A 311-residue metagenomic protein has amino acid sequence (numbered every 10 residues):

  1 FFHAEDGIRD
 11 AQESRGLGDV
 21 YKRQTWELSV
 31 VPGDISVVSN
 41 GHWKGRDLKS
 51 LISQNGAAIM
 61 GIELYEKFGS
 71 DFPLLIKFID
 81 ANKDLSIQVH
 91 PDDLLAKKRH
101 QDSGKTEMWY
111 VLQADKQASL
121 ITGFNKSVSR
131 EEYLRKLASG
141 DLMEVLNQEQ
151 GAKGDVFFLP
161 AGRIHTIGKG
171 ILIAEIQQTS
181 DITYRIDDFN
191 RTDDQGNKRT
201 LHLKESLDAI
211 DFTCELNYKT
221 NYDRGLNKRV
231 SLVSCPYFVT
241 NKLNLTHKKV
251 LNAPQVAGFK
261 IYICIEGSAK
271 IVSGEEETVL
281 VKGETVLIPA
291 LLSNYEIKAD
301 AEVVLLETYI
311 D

Functional and structural regions predicted by a protein language model:
F1-Y21: Single conserved hydrophobic/aromatic residue that forms the stacking wall/gate of nucleotide- or nucleobase-binding
S14-V128, D188-L216, T240: Transition-metal
I79-D84, D93, S103, A114-Q117 (+2 more regions): Ligand-binding loop in jelly-roll beta-barrel domains
A81-K83, T106-E107, V111-V128, Y133 (+2 more regions): Glycine- and acidic-residue-biased ligand/ion/polar-headgroup-sensing regions
L137-V145, V156-F158, I164-E215: An exposed, glycine/acidic-rich loop-and-rim segment of catalytic or binding clefts
N147-V156, G274-L291: Short acidic-glycine-tyrosine-enriched beta hairpin
L201-A257: Functionally critical, mid-to-C-terminal surface segments that flank or help form catalytic/ligand
